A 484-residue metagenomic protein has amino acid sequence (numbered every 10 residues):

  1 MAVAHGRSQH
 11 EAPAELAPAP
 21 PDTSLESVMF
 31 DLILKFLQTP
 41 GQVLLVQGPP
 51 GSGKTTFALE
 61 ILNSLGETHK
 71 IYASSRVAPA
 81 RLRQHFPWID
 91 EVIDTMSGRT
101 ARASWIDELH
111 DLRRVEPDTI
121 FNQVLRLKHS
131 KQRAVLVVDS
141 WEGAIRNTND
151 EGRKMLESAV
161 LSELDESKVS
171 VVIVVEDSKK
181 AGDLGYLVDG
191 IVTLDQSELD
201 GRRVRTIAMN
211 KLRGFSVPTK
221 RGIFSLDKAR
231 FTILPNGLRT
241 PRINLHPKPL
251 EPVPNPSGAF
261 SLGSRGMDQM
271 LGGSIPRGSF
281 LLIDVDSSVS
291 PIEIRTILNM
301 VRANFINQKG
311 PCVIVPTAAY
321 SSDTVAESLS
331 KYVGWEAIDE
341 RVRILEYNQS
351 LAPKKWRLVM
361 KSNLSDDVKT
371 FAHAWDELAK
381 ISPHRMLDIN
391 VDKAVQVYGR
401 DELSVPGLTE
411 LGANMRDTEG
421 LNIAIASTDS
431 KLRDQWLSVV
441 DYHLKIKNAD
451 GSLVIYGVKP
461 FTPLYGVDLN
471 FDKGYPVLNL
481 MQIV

Functional and structural regions predicted by a protein language model:
A2-A19, R213-P256: Charged, amphipathic alpha-helical linker segments immediately N-terminal to NTP-binding catalytic cores
T23-L37, L262-I275: Pre-Walker A adenine-sensing motif
T39-L44, P276-L281: Pre-Walker A (Motif I) flank of P-loop NTPase domains
L45, P49-E108, S288-K354: Conserved P-loop
S52-G53, V77-P79, E142-N149, S178-K179 (+5 more regions): Short acidic, S/G/P-rich loop/turn micro-motifs used as interaction or catalytic elements
Y72, V137-D139, K168-E176, I314-V315 (+2 more regions): Structural recognition of the conserved hydrophobic beta-strand(s) that form the central parallel beta-sheet of P-loop
D107-E166, A352-N414: Phosphate-binding/switch loop-helix module in NTP-utilizing enzymes
I173-R230, T418-V484: Phosphate-binding/switch region of NTP-binding enzymes
